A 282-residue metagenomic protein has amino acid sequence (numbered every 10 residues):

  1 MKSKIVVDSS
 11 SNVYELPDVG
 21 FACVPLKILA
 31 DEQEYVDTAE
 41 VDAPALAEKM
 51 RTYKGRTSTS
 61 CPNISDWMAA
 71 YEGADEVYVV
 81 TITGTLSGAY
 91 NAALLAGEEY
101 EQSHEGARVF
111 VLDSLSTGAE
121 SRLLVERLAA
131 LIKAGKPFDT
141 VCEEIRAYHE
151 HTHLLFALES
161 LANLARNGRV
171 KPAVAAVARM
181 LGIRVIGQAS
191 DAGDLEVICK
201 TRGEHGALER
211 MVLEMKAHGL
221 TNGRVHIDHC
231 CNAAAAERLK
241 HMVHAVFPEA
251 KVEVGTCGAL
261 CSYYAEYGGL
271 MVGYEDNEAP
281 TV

Functional and structural regions predicted by a protein language model:
M1, V19, E72-D75: Structured loop/turn residues at beta-strand edges in well-structured enzyme cores
S3-K4, S10-A22, L26-K27, E32-Q33 (+5 more regions): Mixed-charge interfacial surface used for oligomerization/domain docking and macromolecular partner engagement
Q33-Q102: Class I S-adenosyl-L-methionine
T81, F110-V111: A glycine-rich beta-strand to alpha-helix segment that forms a phosphate/ribose-binding loop at ligand/cofactor sites
E105-A107: A short helix->loop->beta-strand "cap" motif at the edges of active sites that frequently abuts
